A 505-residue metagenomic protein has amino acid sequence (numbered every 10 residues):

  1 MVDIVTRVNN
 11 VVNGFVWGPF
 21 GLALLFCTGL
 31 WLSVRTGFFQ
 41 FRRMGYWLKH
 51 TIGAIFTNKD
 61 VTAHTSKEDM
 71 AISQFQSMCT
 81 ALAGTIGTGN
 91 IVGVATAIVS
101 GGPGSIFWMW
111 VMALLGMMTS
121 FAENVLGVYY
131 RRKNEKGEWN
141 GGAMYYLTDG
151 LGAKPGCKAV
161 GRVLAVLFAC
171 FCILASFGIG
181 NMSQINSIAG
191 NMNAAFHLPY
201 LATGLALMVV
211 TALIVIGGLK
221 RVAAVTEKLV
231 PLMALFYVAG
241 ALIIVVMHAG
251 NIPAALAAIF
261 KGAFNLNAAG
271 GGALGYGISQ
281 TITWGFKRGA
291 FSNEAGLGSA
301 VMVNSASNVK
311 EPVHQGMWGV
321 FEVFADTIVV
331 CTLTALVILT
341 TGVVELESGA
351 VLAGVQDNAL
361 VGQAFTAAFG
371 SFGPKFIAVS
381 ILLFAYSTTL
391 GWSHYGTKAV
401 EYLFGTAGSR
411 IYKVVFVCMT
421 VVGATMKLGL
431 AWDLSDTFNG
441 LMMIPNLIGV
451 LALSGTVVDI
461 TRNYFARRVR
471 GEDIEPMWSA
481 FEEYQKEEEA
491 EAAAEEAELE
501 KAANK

Functional and structural regions predicted by a protein language model:
M1-G84, T88, V99-S105, G116 (+2 more regions): N-terminal alpha-helical transmembrane segments of multi-pass membrane transport and channel/translocase proteins
I4-V5, R35-Q40, N90-V94, S176-A189 (+5 more regions): Transmembrane helix-loop junctions in multi-pass membrane proteins
L24-K49, L164, F168, I185-M192 (+3 more regions): Membrane-interface loop-to-helix entry segments
L32-S33, M112-G137, T148-N186, G190-I214 (+1 more regions): Helix-loop-helix module between adjacent transmembrane segments
F38-I72, T96-I98, G102-I106, W110 (+5 more regions): Flexible loop linkers connecting adjacent transmembrane helices in multi-pass alpha-helical membrane transporters
K59-I98, L126-Y129, E135-L151, I173 (+1 more regions): Alpha-helical membrane segments and immediately flanking helix-loop junctions that form or couple to the substrate/ion
L115-E123, G204-L219, V230-G250, T283 (+3 more regions): Selective recognition of specific alpha-helical transmembrane segments in multi-pass small-molecule
E123-K136, L242-A258, L266, G270-A273 (+2 more regions): Extracellular/periplasmic helix-exit of transmembrane alpha-helices
